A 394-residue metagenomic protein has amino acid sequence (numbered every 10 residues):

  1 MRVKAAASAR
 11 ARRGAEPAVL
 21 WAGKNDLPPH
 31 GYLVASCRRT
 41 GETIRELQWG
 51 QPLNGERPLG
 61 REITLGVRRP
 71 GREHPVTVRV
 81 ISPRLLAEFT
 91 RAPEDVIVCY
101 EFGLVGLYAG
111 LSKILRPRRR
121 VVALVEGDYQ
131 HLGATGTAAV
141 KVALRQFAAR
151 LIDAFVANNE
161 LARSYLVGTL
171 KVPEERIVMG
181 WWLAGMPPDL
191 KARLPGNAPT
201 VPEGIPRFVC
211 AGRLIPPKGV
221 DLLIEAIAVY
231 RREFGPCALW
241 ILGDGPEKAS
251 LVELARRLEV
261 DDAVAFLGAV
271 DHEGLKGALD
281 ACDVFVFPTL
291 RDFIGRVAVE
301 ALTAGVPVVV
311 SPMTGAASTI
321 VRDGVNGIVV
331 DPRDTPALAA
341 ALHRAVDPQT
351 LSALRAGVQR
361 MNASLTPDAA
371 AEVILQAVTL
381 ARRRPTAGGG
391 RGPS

Functional and structural regions predicted by a protein language model:
M1-L59, R391: N-terminal subdomain of nucleotide-sugar transferases
R119-A138, L151-A154: A short, histidine- and acid-enriched strand-loop-helix "catalytic/donor-clamping" loop that lines the nucleotide-sugar
Q146, R150-G196: Donor nucleotide-sugar binding/catalytic pocket of nucleotide-sugar-dependent glycosyltransferases
P199-K218, I224-I227: Conserved donor-binding/catalytic core segment of Leloir-type glycosyltransferases
A263, T350-S364: A short, well-ordered alpha-helix in the C-terminal region of glycosyltransferases
L290: Aromatic "clamp/platform" in nucleotide-sugar-dependent glycosyltransferases that forms part of the donor/acceptor
P307-S311: Short hydrophobic beta-strand element within catalytic cores of glycosyltransferases and related nucleotide-activated
R322-G324, I328-T335, H343-Q349: Conserved acidic donor-binding segment of nucleotide-sugar-dependent glycosyltransferases
